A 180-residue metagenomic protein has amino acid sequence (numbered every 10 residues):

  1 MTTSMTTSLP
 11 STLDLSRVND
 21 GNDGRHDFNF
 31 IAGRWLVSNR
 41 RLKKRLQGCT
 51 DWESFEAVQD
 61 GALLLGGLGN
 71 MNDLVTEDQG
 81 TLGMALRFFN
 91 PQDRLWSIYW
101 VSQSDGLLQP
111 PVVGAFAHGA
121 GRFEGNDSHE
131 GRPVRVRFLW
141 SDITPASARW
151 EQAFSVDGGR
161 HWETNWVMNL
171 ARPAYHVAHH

Functional and structural regions predicted by a protein language model:
T2-H180: Hydrophobic small-molecule pocket/channel-lining residues, especially in calycin-type beta-barrels
